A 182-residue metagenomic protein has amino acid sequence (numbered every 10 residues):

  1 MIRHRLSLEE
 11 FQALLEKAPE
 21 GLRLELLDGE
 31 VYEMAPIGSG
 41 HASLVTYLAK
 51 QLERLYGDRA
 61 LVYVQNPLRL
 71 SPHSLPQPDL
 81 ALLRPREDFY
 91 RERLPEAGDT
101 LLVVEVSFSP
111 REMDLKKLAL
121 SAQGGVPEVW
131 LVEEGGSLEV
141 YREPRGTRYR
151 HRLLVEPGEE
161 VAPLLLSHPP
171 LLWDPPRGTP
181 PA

Functional and structural regions predicted by a protein language model:
M1-A182: Gly/Pro/Ser/Thr-rich low-complexity, intrinsically disordered segments predominantly at protein N-termini
